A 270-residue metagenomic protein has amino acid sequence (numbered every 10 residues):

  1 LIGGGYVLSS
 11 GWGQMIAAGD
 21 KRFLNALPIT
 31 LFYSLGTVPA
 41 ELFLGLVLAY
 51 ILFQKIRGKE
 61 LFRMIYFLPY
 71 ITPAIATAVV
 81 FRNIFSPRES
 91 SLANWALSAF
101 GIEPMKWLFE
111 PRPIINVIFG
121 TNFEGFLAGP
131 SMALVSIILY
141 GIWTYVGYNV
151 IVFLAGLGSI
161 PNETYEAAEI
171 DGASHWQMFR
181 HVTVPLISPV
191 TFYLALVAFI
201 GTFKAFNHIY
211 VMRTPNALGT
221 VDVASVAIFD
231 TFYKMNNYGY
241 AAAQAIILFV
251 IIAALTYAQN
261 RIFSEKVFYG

Functional and structural regions predicted by a protein language model:
L1-G270: A structural signal for multi-pass alpha-helical bundles of membrane permease subunits that mediate small-molecule
